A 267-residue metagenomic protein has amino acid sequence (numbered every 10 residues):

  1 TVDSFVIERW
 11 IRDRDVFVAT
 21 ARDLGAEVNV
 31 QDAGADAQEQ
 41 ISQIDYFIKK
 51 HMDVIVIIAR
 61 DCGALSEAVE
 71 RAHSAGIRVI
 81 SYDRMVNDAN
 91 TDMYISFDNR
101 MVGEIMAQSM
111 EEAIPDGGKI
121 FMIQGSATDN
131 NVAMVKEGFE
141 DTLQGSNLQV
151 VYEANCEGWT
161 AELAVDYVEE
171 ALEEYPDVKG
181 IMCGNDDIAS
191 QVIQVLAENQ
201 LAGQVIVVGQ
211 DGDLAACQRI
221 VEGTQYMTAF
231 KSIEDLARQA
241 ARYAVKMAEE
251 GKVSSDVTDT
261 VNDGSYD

Functional and structural regions predicted by a protein language model:
T1-D15, N29-E39, R60-D61, R84 (+6 more regions): Hinge/beta->alpha junction and helix N-cap segments in small-molecule ligand-binding domains
D15-V30, G145-N147: Signal peptide-proximal N-terminal region of secreted/periplasmic/extracellular or secretory-lumen proteins
V28, G76-V79, V150: Hydrophobic beta-strand scaffold residues
D45-K49, V54-H73, F139, Y152 (+1 more regions): Hydrophobic alpha-helical
I48, M110-P115, L172, A240 (+1 more regions): Short, hydrophobic alpha-helical segments
C62-M101, I105, E112, K119 (+2 more regions): Flexible loop/hinge segments that line or gate small-molecule binding clefts
A127, N131, D141-L143, Q239-D267: Hinge/cleft segment of the Venus flytrap/periplasmic-binding protein
N185-I193, V221, K231-G251: Extracellular/periplasmic ligand-binding modules, especially the Venus flytrap/periplasmic-binding
